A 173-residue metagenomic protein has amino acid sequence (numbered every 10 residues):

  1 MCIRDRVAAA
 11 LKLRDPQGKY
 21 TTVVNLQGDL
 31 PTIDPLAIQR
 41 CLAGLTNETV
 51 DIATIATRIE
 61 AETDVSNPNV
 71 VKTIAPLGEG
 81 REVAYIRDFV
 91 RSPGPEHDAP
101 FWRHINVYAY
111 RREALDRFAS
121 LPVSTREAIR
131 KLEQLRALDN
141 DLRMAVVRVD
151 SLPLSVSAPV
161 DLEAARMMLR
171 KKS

Functional and structural regions predicted by a protein language model:
M1-I3: Short, small-residue-biased leader/transition segments that mark boundaries at the very start of proteins
R6-A9, A37-R40, A164: Alpha-helical elements of Rossmann-like donor-binding domains used by nucleotide-donor carbohydrate transfer enzymes
L11-T21, L45-E48: Glycine-rich phosphate-binding loop signature in dinucleotide/nucleotide-binding domains
Q17-P31: Short beta-strand-to-loop acidic/aromatic patch adjacent to the donor-nucleotide binding site
V23, I38-L42, E48-I55, N140 (+3 more regions): Structured catalytic cores of enzymes that bind and process phosphorylated ligands/cofactors
P31-I33, P153: A short, conserved beta-strand element in the Rossmann-like catalytic core that flanks the donor/metal-binding loop
I33-S124: Conserved core of the sugar-phosphate nucleotidyltransferase
A99-S173: Conserved alpha/beta core of the MobA/IspD/sugar-nucleotide pyrophosphorylase nucleotidyltransferase superfamily
